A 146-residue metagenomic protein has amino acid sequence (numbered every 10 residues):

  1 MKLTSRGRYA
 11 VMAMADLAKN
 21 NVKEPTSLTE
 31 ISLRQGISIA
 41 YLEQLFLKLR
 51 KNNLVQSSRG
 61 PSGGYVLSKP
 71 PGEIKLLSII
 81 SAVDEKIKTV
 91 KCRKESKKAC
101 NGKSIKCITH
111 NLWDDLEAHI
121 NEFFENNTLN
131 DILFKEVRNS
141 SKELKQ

Functional and structural regions predicted by a protein language model:
A10-V22: Short amphipathic alpha-helical interface segments
T29-G36: A short alpha-helical element within helix-turn-helix/winged-helix DNA-binding domains across DNA-binding proteins
A40: Key DNA-contact positions within bacterial/archaeal DNA-binding proteins
L45-R50: Basic amphipathic alpha-helical segments that dock to polyanions
K51-L54, A82: Residue cluster at the C-terminal edge of the helix-turn-helix DNA-binding motif
L54-S62, V66-L67: Beta-hairpin "wing" of winged helix-turn-helix
P71-S96, T109, D115-L116: Conserved segment of winged-helix/HTH DNA-binding domains
K94-Q146: C-terminal regulatory/oligomerization modules of transcriptional regulators
